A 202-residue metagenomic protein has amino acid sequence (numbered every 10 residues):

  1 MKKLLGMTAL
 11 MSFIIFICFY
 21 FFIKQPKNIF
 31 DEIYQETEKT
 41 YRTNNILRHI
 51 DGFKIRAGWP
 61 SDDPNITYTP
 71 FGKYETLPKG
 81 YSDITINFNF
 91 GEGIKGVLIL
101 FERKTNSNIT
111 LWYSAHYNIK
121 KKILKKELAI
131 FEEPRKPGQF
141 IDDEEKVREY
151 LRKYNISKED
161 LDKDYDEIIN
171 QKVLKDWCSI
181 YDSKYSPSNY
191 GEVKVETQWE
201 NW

Functional and structural regions predicted by a protein language model:
M1-M7, T197-W202: Short, Lys/Arg-enriched, disordered terminal segments
L4-F22: Hydrophobic membrane-insertion alpha-helices, especially the h-region of bacterial N-terminal signal peptides
T8-S12, T43, A57, A115 (+2 more regions): A sequence-composition feature that detects small, non-aromatic residues
F16-N108: N-terminal export/targeting and maturation segments
E75-W202: Extracytoplasmic electrostatic interaction patches
